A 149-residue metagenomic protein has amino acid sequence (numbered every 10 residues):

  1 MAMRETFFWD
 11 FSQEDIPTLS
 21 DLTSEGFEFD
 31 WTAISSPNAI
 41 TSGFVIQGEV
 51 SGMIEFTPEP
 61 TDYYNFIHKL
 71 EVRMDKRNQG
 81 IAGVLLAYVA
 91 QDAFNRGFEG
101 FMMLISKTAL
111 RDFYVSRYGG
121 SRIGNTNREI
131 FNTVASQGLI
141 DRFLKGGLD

Functional and structural regions predicted by a protein language model:
M1-R77, A87-M103, A109-R111, S116-D149: Non-catalytic substrate-recognition and accessory regions of acyl/acetyltransferase enzymes
V84: Short alpha-helical segment within the catalytic ATP-binding CA
